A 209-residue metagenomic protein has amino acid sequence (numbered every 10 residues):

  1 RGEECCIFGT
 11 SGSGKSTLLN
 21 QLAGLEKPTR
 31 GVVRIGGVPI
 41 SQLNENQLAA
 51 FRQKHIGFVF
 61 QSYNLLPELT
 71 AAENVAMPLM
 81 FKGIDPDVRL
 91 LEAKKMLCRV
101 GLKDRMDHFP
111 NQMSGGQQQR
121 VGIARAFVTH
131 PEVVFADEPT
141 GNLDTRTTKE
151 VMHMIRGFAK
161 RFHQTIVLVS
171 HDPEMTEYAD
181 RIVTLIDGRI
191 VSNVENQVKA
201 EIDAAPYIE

Functional and structural regions predicted by a protein language model:
R1-Y178, T184-L185: ABC family nucleotide-binding domain
R181, R189-E209: Conserved beta-strand-loop-alpha-helix hinge in the C-terminal portion of ABC ATPase nucleotide-binding domains
